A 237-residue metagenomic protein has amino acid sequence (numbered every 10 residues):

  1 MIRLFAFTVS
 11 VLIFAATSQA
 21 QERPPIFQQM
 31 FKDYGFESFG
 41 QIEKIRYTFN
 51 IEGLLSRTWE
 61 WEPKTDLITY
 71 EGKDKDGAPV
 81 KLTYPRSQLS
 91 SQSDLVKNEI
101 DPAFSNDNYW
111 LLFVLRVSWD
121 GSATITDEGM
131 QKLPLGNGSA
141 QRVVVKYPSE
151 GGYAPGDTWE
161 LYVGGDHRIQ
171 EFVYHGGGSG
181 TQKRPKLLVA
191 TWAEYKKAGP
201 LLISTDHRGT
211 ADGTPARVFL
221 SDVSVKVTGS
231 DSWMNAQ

Functional and structural regions predicted by a protein language model:
M1-L4: Positively charged n-region of N-terminal signal peptides that target proteins for export
A6-A15: Bacterial N-terminal signal peptides
A16-A20: Sec/Tat signal peptide C-region and signal peptidase I cleavage site
Q21-Q28, L82-P155, G180-R184, A236-Q237: Flexible, processing/modification-adjacent segments and terminal tails in exported/periplasmic/extracellular proteins
R23-N98, W119-G121, T126-Q131: N-terminal mature ectodomain segment of secretory-pathway/periplasmic proteins
F39, W61-P63, W110, W159 (+1 more regions): Tryptophan-centric aromatic hotspots in well-structured domains and transmembrane helices
E60-E62, S91-V96, R116-W119, L188-W192 (+2 more regions): A general structural signal for short secondary-structure boundary/capping elements
N137-N235: Gly/Pro-enriched, hydrophobic low-complexity segments that function as extracytoplasmic propeptides/linkers
